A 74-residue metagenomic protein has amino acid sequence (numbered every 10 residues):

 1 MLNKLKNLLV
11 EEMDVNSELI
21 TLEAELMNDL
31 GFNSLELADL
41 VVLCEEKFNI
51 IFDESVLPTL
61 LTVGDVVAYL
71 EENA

Functional and structural regions predicted by a protein language model:
M1-E18, E71-N73: Thiotemplate assembly-line natural product biosynthesis machinery
M13-G31, F48-L61: Phosphopantetheine carrier-protein modules
E36: Two-component histidine kinase catalytic core, primarily the HATPase_c
D39: Conserved alpha-helix in the HATPase_c
